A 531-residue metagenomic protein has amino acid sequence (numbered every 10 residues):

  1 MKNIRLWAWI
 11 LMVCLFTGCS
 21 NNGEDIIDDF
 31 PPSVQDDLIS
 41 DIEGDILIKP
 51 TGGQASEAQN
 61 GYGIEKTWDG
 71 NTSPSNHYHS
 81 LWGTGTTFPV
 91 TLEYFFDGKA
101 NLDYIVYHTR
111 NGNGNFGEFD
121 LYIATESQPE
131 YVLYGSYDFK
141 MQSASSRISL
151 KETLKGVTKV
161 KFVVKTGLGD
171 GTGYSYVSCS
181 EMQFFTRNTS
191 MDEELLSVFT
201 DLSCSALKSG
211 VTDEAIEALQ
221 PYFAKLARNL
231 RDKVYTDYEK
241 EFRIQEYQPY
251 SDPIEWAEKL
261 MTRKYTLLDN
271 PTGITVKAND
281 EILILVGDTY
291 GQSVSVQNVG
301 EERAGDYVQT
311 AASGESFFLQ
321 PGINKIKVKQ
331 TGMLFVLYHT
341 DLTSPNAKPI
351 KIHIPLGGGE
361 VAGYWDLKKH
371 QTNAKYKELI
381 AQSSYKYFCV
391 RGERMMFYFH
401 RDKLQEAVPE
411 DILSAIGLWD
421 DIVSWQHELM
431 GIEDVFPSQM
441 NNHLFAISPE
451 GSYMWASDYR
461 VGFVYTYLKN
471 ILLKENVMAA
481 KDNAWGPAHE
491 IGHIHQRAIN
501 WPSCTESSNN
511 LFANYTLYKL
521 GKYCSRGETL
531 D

Functional and structural regions predicted by a protein language model:
L15-G18: C-terminal motif of bacterial Sec signal peptides marking the signal peptidase cleavage site
N22-D97, H108-N115, F185-D201: Disordered, acidic Ser/Thr/Pro-rich linker "stalks" and the adjacent N-terminal cap of the next globular domain
T72-V90, S136-S143, E255-T266: Extracellular beta-rich ligand/substrate-recognition surface
T87-P89, D97-Y104, G156-V157, V276-I282: Extended extracellular/luminal ectodomain segments enriched in beta-structured repeat modules
F88, N113-T189: Trp- and acidic/polar-enriched beta-sheet ligand-binding modules for extracellular glycan and matrix recognition
D170-S197, T340-V390: Exposed low-complexity, polar/acidic, P/S/T/G-rich flexible segments that act as propeptides, protease-susceptible
F199-Y364: Beta-strand-enriched, solvent-exposed domains that form extended recognition/catalytic surfaces
Y376-Q382, K386-D531: Catalytic cores of extracellular degradative/oxidative enzymes
